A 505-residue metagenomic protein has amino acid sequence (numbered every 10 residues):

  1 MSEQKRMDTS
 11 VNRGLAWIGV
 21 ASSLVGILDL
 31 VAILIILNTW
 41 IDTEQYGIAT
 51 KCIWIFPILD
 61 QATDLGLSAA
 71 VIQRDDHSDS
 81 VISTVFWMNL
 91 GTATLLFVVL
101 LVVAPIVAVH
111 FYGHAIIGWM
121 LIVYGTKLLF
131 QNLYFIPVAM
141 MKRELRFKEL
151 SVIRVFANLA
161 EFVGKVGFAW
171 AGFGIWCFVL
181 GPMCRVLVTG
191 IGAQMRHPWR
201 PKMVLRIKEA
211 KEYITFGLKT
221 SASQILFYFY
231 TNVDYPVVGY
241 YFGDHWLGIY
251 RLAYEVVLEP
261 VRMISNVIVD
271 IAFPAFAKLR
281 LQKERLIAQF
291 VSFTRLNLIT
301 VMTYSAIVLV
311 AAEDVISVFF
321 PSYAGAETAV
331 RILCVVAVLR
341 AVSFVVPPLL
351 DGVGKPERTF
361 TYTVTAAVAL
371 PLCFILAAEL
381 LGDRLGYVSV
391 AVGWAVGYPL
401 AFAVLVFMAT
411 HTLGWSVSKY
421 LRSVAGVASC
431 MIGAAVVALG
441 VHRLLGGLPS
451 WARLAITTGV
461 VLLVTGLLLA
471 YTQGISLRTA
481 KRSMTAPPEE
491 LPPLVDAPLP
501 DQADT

Functional and structural regions predicted by a protein language model:
M1-L30, A69-I72, D76-T84, F111-I117 (+4 more regions): N-terminal membrane topogenesis motif
M1-V11, K148, I175, I191-N232 (+6 more regions): Interhelical loop/hinge segments that connect adjacent transmembrane helices in multipass membrane
M7-L65, T92-P105, L121, A157-F162 (+4 more regions): Signature of the first transmembrane helix
N12, A69-D79, L129-V155, V166 (+5 more regions): Membrane-interface junctions at transmembrane-helix termini in multi-pass inner-membrane proteins
D29, D60-D79, K142-R143, A253 (+2 more regions): Helix-loop junctions and terminal segments of transmembrane helices in multi-pass membrane transport/translocation
I35-T50, P105, G118, L145-K148 (+8 more regions): Membrane-interface helix-loop junctions in multi-pass transport and translocation proteins
I41-E44, A104-Y124, V308-R340, R384 (+2 more regions): Interfacial segments at transmembrane-helix termini and the short loops linking adjacent helices
F407-A428, A435-T505: Membrane-proximal transmembrane or re-entrant/amphipathic helices at the cytosolic face
